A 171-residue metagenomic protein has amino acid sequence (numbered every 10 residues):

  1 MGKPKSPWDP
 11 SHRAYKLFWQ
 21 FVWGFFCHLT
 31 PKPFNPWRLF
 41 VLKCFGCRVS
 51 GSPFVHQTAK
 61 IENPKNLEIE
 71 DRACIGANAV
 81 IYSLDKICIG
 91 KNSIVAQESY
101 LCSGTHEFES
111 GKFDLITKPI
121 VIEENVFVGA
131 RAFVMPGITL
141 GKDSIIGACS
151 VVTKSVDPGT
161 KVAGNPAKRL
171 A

Functional and structural regions predicted by a protein language model:
M1-G51, D143, N165-A171: Terminal amphipathic alpha-helical/low-complexity segments used for targeting or macromolecular assembly
L29-K32, R38-L39, T58-I69, C74-T139 (+2 more regions): Flexible, glycine/small-residue-enriched loop-and-beta-strand segment within the central core of proteins
F54: Glycine-rich phosphate-binding "P-loop"
A130-K154: Beta-rich strand-turn-strand
V162: Conserved active-site beta-strand element of glycosyltransferases/polysaccharide synthases
